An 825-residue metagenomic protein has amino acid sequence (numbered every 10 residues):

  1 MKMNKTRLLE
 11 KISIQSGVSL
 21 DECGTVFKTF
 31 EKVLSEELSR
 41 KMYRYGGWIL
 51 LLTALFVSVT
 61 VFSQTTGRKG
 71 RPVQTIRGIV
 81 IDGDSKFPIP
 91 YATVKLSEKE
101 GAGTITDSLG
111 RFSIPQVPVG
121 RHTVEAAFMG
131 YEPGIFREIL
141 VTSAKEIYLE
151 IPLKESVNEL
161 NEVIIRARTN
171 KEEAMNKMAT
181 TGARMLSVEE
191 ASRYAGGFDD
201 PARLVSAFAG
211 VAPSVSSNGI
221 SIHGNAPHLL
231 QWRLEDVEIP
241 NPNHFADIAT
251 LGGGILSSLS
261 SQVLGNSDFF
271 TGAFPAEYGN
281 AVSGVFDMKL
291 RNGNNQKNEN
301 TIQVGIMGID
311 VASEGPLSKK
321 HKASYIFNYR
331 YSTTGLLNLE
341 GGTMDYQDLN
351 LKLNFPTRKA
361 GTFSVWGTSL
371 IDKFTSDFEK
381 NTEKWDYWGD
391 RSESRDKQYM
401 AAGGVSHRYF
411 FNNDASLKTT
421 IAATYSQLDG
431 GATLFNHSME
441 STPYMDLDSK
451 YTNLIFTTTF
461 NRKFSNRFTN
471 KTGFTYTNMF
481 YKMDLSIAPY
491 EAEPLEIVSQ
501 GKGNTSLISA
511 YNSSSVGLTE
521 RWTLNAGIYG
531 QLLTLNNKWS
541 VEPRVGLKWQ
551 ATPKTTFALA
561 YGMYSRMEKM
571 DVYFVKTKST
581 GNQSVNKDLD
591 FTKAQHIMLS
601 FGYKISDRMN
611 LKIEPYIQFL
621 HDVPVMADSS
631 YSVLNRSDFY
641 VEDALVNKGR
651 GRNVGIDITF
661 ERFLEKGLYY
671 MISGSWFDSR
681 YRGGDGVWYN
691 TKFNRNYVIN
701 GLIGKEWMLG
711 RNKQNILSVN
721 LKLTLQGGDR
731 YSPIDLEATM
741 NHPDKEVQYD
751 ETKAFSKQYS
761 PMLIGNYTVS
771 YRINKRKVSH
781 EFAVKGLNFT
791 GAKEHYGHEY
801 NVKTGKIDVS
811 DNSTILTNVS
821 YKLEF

Functional and structural regions predicted by a protein language model:
S63-E162, R166-N170: Periplasm-facing N-terminal accessory domains of Gram-negative outer-membrane beta-barrel systems
L140, Y148, I164, T169-F274 (+2 more regions): Periplasmic N-terminal accessory/gating domains of Gram-negative outer-membrane beta-barrel systems
E238, N243, K380-N381, Q427 (+6 more regions): Surface-exposed extracellular loop regions of Gram-negative outer-membrane beta-barrel proteins, predominantly
G305-Y331, G341-F374, R395-A423, F464-F468: Transmembrane beta-barrel wall of Gram-negative outer-membrane proteins
G335-L336, T362-F410, A423-T452: Flexible loop and strand-edge segments within Gram-negative outer membrane beta-barrel domains
S449, N453-T457, V498-Y511, N586 (+3 more regions): Outer membrane beta-barrel strand-and-loop segments of large Gram-negative receptors, especially TonB-dependent
I617-F619, Y640, A644-G727: Gram-negative outer-membrane beta-barrel transporters
T724-E746, S760-N766, Y771-F825: C-terminal beta-signal and adjacent terminal beta-strands/loops of Gram-negative outer-membrane beta-barrel proteins
